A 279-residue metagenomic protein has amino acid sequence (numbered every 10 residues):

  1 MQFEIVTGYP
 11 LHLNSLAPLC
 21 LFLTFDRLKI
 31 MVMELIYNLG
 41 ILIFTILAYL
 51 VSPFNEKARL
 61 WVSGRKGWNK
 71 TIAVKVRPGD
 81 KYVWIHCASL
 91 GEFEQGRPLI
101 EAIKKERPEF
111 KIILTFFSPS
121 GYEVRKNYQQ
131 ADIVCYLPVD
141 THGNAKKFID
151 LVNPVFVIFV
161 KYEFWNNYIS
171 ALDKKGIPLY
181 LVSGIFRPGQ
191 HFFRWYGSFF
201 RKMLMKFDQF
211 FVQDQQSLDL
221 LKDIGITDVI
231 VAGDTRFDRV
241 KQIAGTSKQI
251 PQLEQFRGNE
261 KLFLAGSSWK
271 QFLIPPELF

Functional and structural regions predicted by a protein language model:
Q2-V6: Extreme N-terminal basic, low-complexity initiation segments that serve as generic localization/processing leaders
Y9-N14, D26: Intrinsic-disorder-associated, low-complexity terminal segments enriched in Asp/Asn/His/Tyr and depleted of Lys/Arg
M33-G40, F44-V51, N55: Membrane-interacting alpha-helical segments
Y49-S52, E56-T246, W269-K270: Active-site and donor-binding regions of nucleotide-sugar-utilizing enzymes
P78-W84, F256-L264, L273: Charged active-site motifs of nucleotide-sugar-dependent glycosyltransferases
